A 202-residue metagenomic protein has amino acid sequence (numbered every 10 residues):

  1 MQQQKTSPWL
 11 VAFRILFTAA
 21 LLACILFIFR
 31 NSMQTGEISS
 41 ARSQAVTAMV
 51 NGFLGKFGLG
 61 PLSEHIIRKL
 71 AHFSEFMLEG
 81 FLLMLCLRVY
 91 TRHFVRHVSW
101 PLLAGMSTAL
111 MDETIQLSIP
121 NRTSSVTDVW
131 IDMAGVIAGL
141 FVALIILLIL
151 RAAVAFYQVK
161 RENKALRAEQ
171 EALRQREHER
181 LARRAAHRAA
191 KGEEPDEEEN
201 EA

Functional and structural regions predicted by a protein language model:
Q2-F81: "…centered on the first transmembrane helix and the immediately adjacent amphipathic helix/loop
V11-I15, R92-L102, S125-V126: Membrane-helix interface segments
L21-I28, H97-L117: Small-polar-interrupted transmembrane alpha-helices in polytopic inner-membrane proteins
E75-Y90, V136-R151: Membrane-interfacial alpha-helical segments at the cytosolic side of multi-pass membrane proteins
G80-L82, P101, G105, A109 (+3 more regions): Small-residue faces within membrane-embedded alpha-helices
A109-A134: Interfacial helix-loop-helix junctions of multi-pass membrane proteins
L148-K164: Membrane-interface capping segments at transmembrane-helix boundaries
N163-A202: Long, low-complexity, intrinsically disordered cytosolic termini of multi-pass membrane proteins
